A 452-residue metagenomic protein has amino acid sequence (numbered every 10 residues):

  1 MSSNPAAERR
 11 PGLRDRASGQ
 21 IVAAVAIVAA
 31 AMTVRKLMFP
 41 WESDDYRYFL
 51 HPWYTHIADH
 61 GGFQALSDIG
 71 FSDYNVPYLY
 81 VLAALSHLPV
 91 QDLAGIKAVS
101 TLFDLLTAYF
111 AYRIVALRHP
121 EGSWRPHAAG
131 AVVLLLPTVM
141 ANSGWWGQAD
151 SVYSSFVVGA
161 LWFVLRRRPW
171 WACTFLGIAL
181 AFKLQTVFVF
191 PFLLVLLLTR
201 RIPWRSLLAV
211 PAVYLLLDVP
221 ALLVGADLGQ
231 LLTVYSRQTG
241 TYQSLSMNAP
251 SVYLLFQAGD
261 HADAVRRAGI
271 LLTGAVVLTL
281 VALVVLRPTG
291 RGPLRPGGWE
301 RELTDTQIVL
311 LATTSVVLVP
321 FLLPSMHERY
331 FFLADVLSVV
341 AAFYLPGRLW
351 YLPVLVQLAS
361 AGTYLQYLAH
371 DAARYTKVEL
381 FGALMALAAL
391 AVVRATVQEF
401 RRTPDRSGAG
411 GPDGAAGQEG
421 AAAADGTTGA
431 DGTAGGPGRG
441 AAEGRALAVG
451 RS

Functional and structural regions predicted by a protein language model:
M1-R35, A116-L117, W124-A128, T304 (+2 more regions): Start-transfer (signal-anchor) and selected internal transmembrane alpha helices of multi-pass inner/ER membrane
S3-P5, F188-A212, L223, L333: Perimembrane helix-loop-helix junctions
G12, Q20, L117, T239-L322: Aromatic/glycine/proline-enriched transmembrane-helix motif characteristic of membrane-embedded glycan-assembly enzymes
R14-Y48, T101-D104, L135-L136, A212-G225 (+1 more regions): Transmembrane signal-anchor helices characteristic of membrane glycosylation enzymes that use polyprenol
M38, T233-S246, A312, L345-S452: Transmembrane helical bundles and short interhelical boundary loops of multi-pass, membrane-embedded
Y46-Y80, A84-H87, A226-V234: Extracytosolic helix-loop segments that constitute the early lumenal/periplasmic catalytic or substrate-binding loops
A98-P120, G159, V276-P288: Transmembrane-helix motifs of polytopic, lipid-linked glycan transferases
F110-R113, Y153-P169, L337-S338: Specific aromatic-rich, kink-prone transmembrane helix
